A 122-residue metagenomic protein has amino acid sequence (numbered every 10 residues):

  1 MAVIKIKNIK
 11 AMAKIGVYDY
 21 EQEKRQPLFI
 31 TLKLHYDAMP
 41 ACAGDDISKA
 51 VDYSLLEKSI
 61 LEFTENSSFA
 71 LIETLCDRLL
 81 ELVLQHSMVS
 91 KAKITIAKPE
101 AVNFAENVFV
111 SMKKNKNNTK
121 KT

Functional and structural regions predicted by a protein language model:
M1-T122: N-terminal, polar/charged subdomain of small-to-medium soluble alpha/beta proteins
